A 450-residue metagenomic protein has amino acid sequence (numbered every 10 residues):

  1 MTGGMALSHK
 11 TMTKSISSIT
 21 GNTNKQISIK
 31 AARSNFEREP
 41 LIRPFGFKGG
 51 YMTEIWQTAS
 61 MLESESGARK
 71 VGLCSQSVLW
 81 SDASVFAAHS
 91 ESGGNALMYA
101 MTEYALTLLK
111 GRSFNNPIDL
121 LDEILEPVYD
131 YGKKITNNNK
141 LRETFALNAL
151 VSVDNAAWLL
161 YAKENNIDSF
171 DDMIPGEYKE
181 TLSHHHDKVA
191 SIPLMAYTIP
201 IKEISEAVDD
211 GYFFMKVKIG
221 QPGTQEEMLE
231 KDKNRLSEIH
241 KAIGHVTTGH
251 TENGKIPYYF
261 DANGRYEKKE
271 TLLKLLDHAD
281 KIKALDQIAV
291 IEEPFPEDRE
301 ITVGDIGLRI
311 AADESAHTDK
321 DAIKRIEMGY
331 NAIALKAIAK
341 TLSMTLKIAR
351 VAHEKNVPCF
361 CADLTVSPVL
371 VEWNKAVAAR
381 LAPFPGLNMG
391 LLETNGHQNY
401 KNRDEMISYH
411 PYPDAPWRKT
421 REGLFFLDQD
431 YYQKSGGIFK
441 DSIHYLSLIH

Functional and structural regions predicted by a protein language model:
M1-S15: N-terminal export signals
K14-M61, E65: Short, Gly/Pro- and small/polar-rich lid/capping loops
S60, G67, V153, N166 (+6 more regions): Conserved, mostly hydrophobic/aromatic
K70-N165: Metal- or metallocofactor-binding catalytic centers and their adjacent structured scaffolds across diverse enzyme
H185-K202, I219-Q221, E267, A311: Active-site mouth loops of central-metabolism enzymes
E206-G220: Catalytic domains of carbohydrate-active enzymes, especially glycoside hydrolases
I219-E372: Catalytic core of soluble alpha/beta enzymes
T365-H450: Flexible C-terminal active-site loop/helix
